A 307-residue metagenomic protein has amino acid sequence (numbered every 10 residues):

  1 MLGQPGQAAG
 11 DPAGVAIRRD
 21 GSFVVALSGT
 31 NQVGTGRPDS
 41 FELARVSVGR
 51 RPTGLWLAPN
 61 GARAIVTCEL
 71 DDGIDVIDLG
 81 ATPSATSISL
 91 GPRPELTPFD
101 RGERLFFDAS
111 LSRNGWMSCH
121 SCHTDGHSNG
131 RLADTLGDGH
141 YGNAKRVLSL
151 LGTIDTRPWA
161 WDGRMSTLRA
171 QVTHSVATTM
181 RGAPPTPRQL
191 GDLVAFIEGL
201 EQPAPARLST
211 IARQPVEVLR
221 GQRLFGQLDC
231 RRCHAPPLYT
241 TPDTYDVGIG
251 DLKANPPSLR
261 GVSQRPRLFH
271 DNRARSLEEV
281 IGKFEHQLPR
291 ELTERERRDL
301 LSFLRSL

Functional and structural regions predicted by a protein language model:
M1-L307: Periplasmic c-type cytochrome electron-transfer domains
